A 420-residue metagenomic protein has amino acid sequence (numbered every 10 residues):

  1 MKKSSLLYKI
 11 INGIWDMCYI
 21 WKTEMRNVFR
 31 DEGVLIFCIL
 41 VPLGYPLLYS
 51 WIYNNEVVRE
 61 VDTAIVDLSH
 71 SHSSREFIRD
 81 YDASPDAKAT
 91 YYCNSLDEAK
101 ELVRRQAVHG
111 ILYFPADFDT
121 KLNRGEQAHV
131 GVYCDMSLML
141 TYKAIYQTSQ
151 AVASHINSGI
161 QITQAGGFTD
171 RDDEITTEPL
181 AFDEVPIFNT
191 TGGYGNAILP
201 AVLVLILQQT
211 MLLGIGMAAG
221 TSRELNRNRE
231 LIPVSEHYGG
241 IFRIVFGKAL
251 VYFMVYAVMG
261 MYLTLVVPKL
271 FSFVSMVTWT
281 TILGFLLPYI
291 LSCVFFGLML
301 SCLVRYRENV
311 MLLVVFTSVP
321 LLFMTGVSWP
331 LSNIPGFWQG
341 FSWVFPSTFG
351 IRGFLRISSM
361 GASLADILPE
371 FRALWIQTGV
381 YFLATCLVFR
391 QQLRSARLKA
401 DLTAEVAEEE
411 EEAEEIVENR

Functional and structural regions predicted by a protein language model:
M1-N196, Q391, R397-R420: Extracytoplasmic/periplasmic domains immediately adjacent to an N-terminal transmembrane anchor in multi-pass membrane
I14, C18-K22, N196, H237-L250 (+5 more regions): Alpha-helical membrane-protein architecture signal
V28-L35, I206, G247-F253, A257 (+3 more regions): Loop-to-transmembrane-helix entry motif
F37-C38, P200, F246-G247, V310-L313 (+1 more regions): Hydrophobic core positions of alpha-helical segments in small-molecule transporters and transporter systems
G44-L47, V185-P268: Hydrophobic alpha-helical transmembrane segments of multi-pass membrane transport proteins
L48-Y49, Y91, E101, M254 (+2 more regions): Membrane-spanning alpha-helical segments of multipass transporters and channels
Y53, V57, G220-N228, N309 (+2 more regions): Perimembrane helix-loop junctions in membrane proteins
S73-F77, T148, I215, F295 (+2 more regions): Hydrophobic alpha-helical segments typical of transmembrane helices and their membrane-interface/capping positions
